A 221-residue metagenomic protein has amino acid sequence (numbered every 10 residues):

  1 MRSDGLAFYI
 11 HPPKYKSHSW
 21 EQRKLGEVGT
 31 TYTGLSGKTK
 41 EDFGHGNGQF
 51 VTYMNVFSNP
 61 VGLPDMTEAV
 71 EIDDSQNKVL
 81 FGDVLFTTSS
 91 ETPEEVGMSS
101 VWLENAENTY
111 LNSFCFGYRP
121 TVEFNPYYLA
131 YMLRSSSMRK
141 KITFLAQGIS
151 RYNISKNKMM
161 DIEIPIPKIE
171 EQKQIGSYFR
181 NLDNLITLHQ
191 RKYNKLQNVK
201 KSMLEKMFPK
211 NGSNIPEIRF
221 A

Functional and structural regions predicted by a protein language model:
R2, F8-K16, L204, K210-A221: Charged, alpha-helix-forming regions
H11-K14, G37, I72-D73, G148: Short, solvent-exposed loop/turn positions at domain surfaces that link secondary-structure elements or cap domain
K14-L35, A221: Non-catalytic DNA-recognition/assembly elements of restriction-modification systems
G26-T39, M54-V84: Sequence-specific dsDNA recognition surfaces
S36-T39, T109-F114, A146-K173: A short glycine-rich beta-alpha junction/loop motif
S58-E71, V84-L111, F116, Y127-Y131 (+1 more regions): Short, ligand-facing micro-motifs at secondary-structure edges
K173-L185, H189-K192: Extracellular/lumenal glycan-associated surfaces
I186-K201, P209-N214: Extended intrinsically disordered, low-complexity coil regions enriched in Ser, Thr, Gly, Ala and often Pro
